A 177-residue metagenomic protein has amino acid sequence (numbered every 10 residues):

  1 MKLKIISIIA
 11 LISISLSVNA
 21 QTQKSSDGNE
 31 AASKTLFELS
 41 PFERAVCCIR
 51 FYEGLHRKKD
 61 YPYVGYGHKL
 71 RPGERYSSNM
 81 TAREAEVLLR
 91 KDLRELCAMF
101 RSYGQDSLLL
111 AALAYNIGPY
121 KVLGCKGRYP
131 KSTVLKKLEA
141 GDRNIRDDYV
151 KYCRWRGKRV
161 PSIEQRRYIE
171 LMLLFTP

Functional and structural regions predicted by a protein language model:
M1-I6: Bacterial N-terminal signal peptides that target proteins for export
I9-L11, L173-L174: Enrichment for repetitive, rod-forming helical segments
A10-N19: Hydrophobic h-region of N-terminal signal peptides that target proteins for export in Gram-negative bacteria
N19-H56, H68-R75, M80-M99, Y120-P177: Long, amphipathic alpha-helical surface segments
R57-Y61, M99-L109, D148: Surface-exposed patches in mature extracellular/periplasmic domains of secreted proteins
D60-V64, H68: Early exported N-terminus immediately downstream of N-terminal targeting peptides
S107-K121: Short N-proximal segments of mature Sec-exported proteins
